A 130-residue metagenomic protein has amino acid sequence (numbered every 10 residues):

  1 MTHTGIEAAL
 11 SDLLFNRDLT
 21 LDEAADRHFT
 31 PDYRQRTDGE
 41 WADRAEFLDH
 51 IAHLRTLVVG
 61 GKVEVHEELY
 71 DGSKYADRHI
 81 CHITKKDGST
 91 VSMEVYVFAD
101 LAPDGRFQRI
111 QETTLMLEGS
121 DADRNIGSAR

Functional and structural regions predicted by a protein language model:
M1-D32: Short acidic-aromatic low-complexity motifs
A9, F15, L48, A52-R130: A beta-strand edge to alpha-helix "cap/lid" segment located at domain peripheries
L21-D22, R44, D104: Residues at or immediately preceding the N-termini of alpha-helices
D22-E23, R36-T37, V63-E64, I110: Short, hydrophobic secondary-structure boundary micro-motifs
A24-H28, E46-H53: Residue-level detector of alpha-helical secondary structure
P31-D43, L54-R55: A short gly/proline-enriched turn/hairpin at secondary-structure junctions
